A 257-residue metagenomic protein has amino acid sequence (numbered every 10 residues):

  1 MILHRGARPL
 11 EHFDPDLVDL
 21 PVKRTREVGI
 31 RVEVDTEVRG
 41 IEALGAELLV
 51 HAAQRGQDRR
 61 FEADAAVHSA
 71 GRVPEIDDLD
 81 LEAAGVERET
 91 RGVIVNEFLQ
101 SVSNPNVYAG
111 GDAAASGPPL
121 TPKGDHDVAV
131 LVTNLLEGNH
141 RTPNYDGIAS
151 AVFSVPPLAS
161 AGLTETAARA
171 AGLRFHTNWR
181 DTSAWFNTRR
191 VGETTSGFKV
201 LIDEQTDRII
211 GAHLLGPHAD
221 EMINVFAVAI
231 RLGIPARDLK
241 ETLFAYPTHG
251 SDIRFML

Functional and structural regions predicted by a protein language model:
M1-G45, H51-Q57, G117-D125, V132-T133 (+1 more regions): Rossmann-like dinucleotide-binding cores of NAD(P)H-dependent redox enzymes
L10, E75-D78, T90, G117 (+2 more regions): Glycine/Thr-rich phosphate-binding loops of Rossmann-like dinucleotide-binding domains
R31-E33, F61, Y108, H176-N178: General small-molecule cofactor/ligand-binding pocket signal
G45, E89, E204-T206: Short acidic-glycine loop/turn motifs at beta-strand connectors
R55, N96-E97, D203-E204: Short, acidic, Ser/Thr-enriched surface-loop or helix-capping motifs
R60-E137: FAD-site-proximal beta/loop scaffold in flavoenzymes
E87-E89, G138-G147, L173-N178: A short alpha-helix-loop-beta-strand transition element characteristic of N-terminal alpha/beta dinucleotide-binding
L136, F153-L257: Flexible, glycine-rich terminal cap/loop adjacent to redox cofactors in electron-transfer oxidoreductases
